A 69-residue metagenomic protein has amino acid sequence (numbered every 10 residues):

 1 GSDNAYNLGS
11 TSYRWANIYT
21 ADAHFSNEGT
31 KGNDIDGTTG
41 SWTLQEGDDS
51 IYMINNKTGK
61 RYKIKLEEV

Functional and structural regions predicted by a protein language model:
G1-D49, T58: Intrinsic low-complexity, repeat-rich intrinsically disordered segments enriched in small/flexible residues
S50-E67: Short, surface-exposed terminal/edge motifs of secreted or surface/virion proteins that either
